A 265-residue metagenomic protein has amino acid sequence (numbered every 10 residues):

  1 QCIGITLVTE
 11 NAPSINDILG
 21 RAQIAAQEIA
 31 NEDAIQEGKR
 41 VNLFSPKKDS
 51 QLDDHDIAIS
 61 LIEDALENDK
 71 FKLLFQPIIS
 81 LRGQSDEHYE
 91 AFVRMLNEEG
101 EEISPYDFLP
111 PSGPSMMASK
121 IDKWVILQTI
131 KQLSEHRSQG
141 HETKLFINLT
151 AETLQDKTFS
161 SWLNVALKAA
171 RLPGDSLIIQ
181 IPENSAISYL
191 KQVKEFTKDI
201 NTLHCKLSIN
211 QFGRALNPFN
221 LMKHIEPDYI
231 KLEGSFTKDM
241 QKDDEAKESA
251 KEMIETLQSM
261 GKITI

Functional and structural regions predicted by a protein language model:
Q1, I5-E10, A30-I57, L74 (+1 more regions): Flexible, glycine/charge-rich interdomain/linker segments that couple and regulate nucleotide signaling catalytic cores
C2-I18, K47-Q51, P77-G83, M95-G100 (+3 more regions): Catalytic strand-loop-helix junctions within cyclic-nucleotide turnover domains
L7, S45, L81-E90, S115-Q192: Catalytic core of bacterial c-di-GMP phosphodiesterases, primarily the EAL and HD-GYP domains, capturing alpha-helical
I18-A26, P111-S112, V125-L133, L163 (+2 more regions): Structural preference for long, well-ordered alpha-helical segments in enzyme cores
L19-S45, L61-K72, E99: Catalytic/regulatory signature loops of cyclic-dinucleotide turnover enzymes and related class III nucleotidyl cyclases
P46-K47, D54-P111, N148, I209: Active-site core of bacterial EAL-family cyclic-dinucleotide phosphodiesterase domains
E101-P105, P114, F212-M222, A246: Catalytic-site-adjacent helices and loops of nucleotide signaling machinery
A166-Q241, E252-I265: The catalytic core of metal-dependent phosphodiesterases that act on cyclic dinucleotides
